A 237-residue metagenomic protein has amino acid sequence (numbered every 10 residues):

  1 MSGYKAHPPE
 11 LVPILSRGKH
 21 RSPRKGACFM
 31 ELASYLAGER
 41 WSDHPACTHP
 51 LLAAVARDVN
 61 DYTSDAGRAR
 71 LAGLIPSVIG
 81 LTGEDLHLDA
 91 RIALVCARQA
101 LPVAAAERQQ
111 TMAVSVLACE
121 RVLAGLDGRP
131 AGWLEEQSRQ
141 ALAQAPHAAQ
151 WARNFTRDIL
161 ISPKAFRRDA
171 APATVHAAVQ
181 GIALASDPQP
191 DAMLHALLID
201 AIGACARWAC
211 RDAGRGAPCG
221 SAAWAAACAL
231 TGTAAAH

Functional and structural regions predicted by a protein language model:
S2-R70: Leu/Val/Ala/Ile-rich N-terminal alpha-helices, chiefly Sec-type signal peptides and the beginnings
W41-T231, H237: Structured binding/interaction patches within domain cores
